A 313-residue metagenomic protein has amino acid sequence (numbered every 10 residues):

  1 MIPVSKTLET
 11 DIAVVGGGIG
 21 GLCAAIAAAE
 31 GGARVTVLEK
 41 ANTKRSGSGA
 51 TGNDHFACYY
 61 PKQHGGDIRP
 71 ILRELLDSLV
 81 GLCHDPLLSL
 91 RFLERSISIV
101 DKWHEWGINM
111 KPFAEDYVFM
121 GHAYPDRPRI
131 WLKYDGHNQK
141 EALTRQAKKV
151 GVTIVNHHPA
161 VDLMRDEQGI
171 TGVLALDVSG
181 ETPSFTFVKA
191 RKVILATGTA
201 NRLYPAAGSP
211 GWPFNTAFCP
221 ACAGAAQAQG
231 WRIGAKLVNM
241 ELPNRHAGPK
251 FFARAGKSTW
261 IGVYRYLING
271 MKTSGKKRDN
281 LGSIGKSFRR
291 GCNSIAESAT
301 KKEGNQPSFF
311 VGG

Functional and structural regions predicted by a protein language model:
M1-D11, I19: Generic start-of-chain signal for non-secretory N-termini
T7-T10, E181-K192: Core beta-strand elements of the Rossmann-like FAD/NAD(P) dinucleotide-binding domain in flavoenzyme oxidoreductases
I12-V37: N-terminal Rossmann-like FAD-binding beta1-loop-alpha1 element of flavoenzymes
G16, A190, A196-T197: Short, well-ordered coil/turn residues at beta-beta hairpins and beta-strand->alpha-helix junctions within
G21, V193, C222-A226: Extended, hydrophobic alpha-helical segments in both membrane/secreted and soluble proteins
A27, A33, K40-T171, A175-D177 (+3 more regions): Conserved N-terminal/central alpha/beta ligand/cofactor-binding core
A206-Q227: A conserved FAD-binding loop/helix module that cradles the flavin
G230: Acidic, metal-coordinating catalytic segment for phosphate/diphosphate chemistry, firing primarily on the Nudix
